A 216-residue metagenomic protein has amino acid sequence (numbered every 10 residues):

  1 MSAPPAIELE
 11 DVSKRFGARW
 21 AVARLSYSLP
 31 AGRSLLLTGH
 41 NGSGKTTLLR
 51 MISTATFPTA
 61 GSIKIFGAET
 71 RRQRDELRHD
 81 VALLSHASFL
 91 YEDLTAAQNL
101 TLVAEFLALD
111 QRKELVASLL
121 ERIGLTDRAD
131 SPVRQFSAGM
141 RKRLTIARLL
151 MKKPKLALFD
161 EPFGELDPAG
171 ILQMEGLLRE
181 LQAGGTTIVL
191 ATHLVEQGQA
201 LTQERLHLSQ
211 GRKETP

Functional and structural regions predicted by a protein language model:
T38-H40: The feature captures the beta-strand-to-loop junction immediately N-terminal to the Walker
S53: Helix-to-loop junction immediately C-terminal to a conserved catalytic motif
G61-R72, E76-L77: Conserved ABC transporter NBD signature motif
T101, E105, Q111-R128: Conserved ABC ATPase "signature" region
A157-E161: Catalytic Walker B motif of ABC-type/P-loop ATPase nucleotide-binding domains
